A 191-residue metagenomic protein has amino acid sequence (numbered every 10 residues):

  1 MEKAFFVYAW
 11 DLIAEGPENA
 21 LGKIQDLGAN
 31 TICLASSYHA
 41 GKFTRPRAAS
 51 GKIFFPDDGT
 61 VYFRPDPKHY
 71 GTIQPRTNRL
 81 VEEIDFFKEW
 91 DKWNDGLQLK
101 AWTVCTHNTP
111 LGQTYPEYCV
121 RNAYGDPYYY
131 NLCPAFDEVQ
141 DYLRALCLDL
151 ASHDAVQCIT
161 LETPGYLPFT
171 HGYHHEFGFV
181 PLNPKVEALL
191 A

Functional and structural regions predicted by a protein language model:
M1-E15: Boundary/entry segment of secreted carbohydrate-active catalytic domains
A4-V7, I73, T77-L80, K100-D154 (+2 more regions): Active-site-adjacent "subsite" loops/lids of carbohydrate-active enzymes
Y8-W10, S37-H39, V104-N108, P164-Y166: Active-site beta-loop-alpha junctions enriched in small/polar residues
D11-D26, Y62-D95, E138-A145: Aromatic- and glycine-enriched glycan-recognition loops and surfaces that form the carbohydrate-binding subsites
G16, F43-P46, L111-Q113, T170-Y173: Short, solvent-exposed loop/turn and secondary-structure capping segments
A29, A155-V156: A structural motif
A29-V81, P168: Aromatic-lined carbohydrate-binding/catalytic grooves of carbohydrate-active enzymes
